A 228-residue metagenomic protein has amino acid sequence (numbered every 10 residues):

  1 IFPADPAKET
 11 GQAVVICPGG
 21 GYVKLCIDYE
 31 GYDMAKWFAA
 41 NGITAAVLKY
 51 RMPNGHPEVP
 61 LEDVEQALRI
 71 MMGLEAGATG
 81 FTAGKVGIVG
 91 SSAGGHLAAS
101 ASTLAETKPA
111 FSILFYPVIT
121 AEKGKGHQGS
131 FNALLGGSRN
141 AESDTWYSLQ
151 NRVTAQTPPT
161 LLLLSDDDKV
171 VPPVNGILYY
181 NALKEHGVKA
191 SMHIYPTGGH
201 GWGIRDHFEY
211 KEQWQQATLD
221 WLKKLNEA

Functional and structural regions predicted by a protein language model:
I1-T10, Q150-T154: Short beta-strand-to-loop junctions in surface cap/lid or active-site-entrance loops
T10-G19: Short beta-strand element of the alpha/beta-hydrolase
C26-D33, A46-K85, R205-Q213: Catalytic nucleophile-loop/oxyanion-hole region of alpha/beta-hydrolase and closely related hydrolase-like folds
Q66-S130, L134, D144-T145: Primarily recognizes the serine-hydrolase "nucleophile elbow" in alpha/beta-hydrolase and SGNH/GDSL folds
G137-R152, T157-P158: Active-site nucleophile elbow and catalytic-triad environment of alpha/beta-hydrolase enzymes
Q156, L162-L164, D168: Short beta-strand/loop motif that positions the catalytic acidic residue of the alpha/beta-hydrolase fold
K169-L178: Conserved alpha/beta-hydrolase "acid-adjacent" motif
I177-A228: C-terminal catalytic histidine-bearing segment of alpha/beta-hydrolase fold enzymes
